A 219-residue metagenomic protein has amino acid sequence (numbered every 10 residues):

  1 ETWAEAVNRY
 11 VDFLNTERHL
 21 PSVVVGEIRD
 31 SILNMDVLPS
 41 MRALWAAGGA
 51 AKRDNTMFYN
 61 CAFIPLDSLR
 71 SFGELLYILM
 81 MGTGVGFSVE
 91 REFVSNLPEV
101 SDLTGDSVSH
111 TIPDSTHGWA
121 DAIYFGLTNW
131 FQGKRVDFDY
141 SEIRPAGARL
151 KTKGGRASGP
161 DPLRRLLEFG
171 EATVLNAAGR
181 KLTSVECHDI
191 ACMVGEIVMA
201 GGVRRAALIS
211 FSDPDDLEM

Functional and structural regions predicted by a protein language model:
E1-M219: Extended catalytic cores of very large enzyme megasubunits
